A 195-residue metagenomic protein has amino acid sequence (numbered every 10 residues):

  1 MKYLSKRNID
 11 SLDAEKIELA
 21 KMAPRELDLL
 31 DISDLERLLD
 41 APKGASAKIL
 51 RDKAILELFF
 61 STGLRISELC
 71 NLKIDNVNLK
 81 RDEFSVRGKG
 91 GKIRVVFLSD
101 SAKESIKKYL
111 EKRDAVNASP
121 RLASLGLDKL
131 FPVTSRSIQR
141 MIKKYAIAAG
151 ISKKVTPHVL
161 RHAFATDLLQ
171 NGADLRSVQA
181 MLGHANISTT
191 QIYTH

Functional and structural regions predicted by a protein language model:
M1-H195: Conserved catalytic core of the tyrosine transesterase superfamily
